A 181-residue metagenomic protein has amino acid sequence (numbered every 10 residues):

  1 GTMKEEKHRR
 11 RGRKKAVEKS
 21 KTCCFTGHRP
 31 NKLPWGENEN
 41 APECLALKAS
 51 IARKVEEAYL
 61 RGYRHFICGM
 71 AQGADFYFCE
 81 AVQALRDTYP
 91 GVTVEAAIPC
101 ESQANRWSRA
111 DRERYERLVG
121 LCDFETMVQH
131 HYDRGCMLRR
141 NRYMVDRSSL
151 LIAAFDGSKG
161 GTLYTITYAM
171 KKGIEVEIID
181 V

Functional and structural regions predicted by a protein language model:
K4, H8-V181: Acidic/glycine-enriched connector segments
